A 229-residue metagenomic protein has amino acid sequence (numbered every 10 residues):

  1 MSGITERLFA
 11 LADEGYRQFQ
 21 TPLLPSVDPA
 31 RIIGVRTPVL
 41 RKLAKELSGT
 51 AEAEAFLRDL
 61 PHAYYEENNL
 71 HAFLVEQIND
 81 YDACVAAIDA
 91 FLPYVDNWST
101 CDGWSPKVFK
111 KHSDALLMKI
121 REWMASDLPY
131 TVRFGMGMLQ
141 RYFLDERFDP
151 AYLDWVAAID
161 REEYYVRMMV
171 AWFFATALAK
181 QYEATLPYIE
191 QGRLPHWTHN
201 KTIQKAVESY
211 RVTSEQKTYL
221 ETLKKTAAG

Functional and structural regions predicted by a protein language model:
M1-G229: Alpha-helical scaffold domains
